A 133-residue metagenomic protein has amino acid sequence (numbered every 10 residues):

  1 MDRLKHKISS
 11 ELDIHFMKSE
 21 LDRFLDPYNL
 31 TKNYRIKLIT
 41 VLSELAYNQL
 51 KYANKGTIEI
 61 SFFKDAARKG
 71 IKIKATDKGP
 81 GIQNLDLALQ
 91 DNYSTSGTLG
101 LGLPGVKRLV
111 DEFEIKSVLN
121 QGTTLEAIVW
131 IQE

Functional and structural regions predicted by a protein language model:
M1-L4, Q49-E133: Conserved beta-strand-loop-beta-strand hairpin that lines the nucleotide-binding pocket of ATP/GTP-utilizing enzymes
M1-T40: Bergerat-fold GHKL ATPase/HATPase_c domain
L21, S43-A46, L85: Alpha-helical structural signal
K32-E59: Conserved ATP-binding N-box helix of the HATPase_c
